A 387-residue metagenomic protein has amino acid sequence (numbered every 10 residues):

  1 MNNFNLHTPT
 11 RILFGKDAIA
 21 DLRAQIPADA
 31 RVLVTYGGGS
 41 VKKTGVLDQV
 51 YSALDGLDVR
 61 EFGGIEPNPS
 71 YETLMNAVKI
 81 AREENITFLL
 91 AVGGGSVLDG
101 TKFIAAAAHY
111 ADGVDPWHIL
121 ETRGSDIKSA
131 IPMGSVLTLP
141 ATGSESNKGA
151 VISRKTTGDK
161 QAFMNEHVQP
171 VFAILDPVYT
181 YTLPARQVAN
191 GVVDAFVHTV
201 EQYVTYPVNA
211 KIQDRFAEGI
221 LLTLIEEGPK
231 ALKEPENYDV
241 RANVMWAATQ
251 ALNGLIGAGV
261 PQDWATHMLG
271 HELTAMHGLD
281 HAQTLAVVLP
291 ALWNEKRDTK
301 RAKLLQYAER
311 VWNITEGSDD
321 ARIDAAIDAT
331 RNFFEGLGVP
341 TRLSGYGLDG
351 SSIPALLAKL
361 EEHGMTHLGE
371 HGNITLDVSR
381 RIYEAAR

Functional and structural regions predicted by a protein language model:
M1-F88, L343: ATP/NTP phosphate-donor binding region
T10, A20, Y110-N209, Q306: A glycine/threonine-rich phosphate-anchoring loop and its flanking beta-alpha core in nucleotide/phosphate-binding
A77-V78, V97-A111, S146-G149: Short Gly/Thr/Asp-enriched flexible loops that form oxyanion-binding sites at enzyme active sites
I86-K102, T138-S144, M276-L279: Glycine/serine-rich anion-binding loops at beta->alpha junctions that coordinate negatively charged ligand groups
F196-V200, R241-L252, L289, T330 (+3 more regions): Short alpha-helical scaffolding segments that buttress acidic/His motifs in well-ordered protein cores
Q202, Y206-A329: Active-site segments that bind and position negatively charged phosphate/pyrophosphate groups
V311-R387: C-terminal charged capping/lid subdomain of soluble metabolic enzymes
